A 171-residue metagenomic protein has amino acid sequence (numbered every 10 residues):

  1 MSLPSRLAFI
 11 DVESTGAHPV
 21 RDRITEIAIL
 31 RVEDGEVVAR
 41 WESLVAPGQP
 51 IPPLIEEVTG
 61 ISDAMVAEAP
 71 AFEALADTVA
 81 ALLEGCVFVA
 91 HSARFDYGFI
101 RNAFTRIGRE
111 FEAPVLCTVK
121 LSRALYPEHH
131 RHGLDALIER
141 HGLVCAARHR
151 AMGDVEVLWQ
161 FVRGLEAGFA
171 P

Functional and structural regions predicted by a protein language model:
M1-L3, R140, W159-P171: Acidic two-metal-ion nuclease catalytic site recognized across multiple nuclease folds, prominently DnaQ/RNase D-T
M1-P114, P127-H149: Conserved non-catalytic scaffold segment of RNase H-like nuclease domains
S14-G16, K120, V157: Short, glycine/acidic-enriched loop or turn micro-motifs at the edges of active sites
R123-A124: Short amphipathic helix-turn segment from helical bundle oligomerization domains, prototypically the retroelement Gag
R150-G153, A170-P171: Short, charged, surface-exposed loops that flank catalytic or proteolytic processing sites
G153-W159: Alpha-helical transmembrane segments that form the membrane-embedded catalytic/substrate-binding core of multi-pass
